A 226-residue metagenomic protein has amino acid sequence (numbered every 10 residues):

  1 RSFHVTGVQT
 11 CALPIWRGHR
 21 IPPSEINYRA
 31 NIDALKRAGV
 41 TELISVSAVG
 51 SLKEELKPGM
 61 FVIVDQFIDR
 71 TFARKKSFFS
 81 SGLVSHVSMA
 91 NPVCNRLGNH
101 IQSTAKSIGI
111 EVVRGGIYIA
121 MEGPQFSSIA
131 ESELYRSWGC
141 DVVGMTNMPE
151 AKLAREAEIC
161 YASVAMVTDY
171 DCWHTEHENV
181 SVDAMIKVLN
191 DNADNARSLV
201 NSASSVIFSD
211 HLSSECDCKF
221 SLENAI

Functional and structural regions predicted by a protein language model:
R1-C11: Single conserved hydrophobic/aromatic residue that forms the stacking wall/gate of nucleotide- or nucleobase-binding
Q9-A90: Metabolite-binding pocket within alpha/beta catalytic cores that recognizes anionic/polar moieties
K36-G39, R136, R155: Non-catalytic positions within long, well-ordered alpha-helices that form the structural scaffold/packing of enzyme
T41-E42, D141, C160: Short acidic/polar active-site loop segments enriched in Thr and Asp
S81-F126: Histidine/lysine/aspartate-rich catalytic loop segments that bind and position anionic ligands
S107-D141, E215-I226: Active-site/ligand-binding-proximal alpha/beta "capping" segment
M145-D183: Zn-dependent metallopeptidase/amidohydrolase metal-coordination segment
C172-E223: His/Asp/Glu-rich mid-to-C-terminal helical/loop segments that flank catalytic regions of hydrolases
